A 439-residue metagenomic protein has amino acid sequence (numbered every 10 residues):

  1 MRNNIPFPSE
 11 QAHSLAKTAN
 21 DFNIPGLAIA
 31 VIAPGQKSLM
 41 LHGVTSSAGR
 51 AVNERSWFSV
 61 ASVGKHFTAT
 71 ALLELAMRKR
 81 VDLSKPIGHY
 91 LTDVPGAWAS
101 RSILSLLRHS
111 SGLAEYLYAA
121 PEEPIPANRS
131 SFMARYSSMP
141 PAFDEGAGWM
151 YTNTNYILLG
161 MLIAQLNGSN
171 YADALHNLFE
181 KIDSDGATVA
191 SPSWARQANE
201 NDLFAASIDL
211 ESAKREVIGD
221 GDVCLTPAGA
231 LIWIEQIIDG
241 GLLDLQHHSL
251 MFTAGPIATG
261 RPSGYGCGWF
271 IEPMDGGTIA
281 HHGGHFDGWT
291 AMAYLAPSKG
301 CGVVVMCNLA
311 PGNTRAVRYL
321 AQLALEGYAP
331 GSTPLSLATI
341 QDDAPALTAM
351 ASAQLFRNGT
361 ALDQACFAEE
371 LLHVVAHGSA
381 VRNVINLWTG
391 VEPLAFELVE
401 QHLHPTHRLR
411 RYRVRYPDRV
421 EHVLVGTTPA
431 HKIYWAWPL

Functional and structural regions predicted by a protein language model:
R2-V60, R80-K85, S138: Short, conserved catalytic-motif segment at the N-terminal edge
A12-L15, I29, G35, F58-L83 (+3 more regions): Active-site SXXK
F22, Q36-S46, A97-D287: Short, surface-exposed loop or secondary-structure junction motifs that flank catalytic or metal-binding residues
N23-G26, D287-W289, R419-E421: Short, small/polar residue-rich loop motifs at catalytic or cofactor-binding pockets
H282, M292-L309, E421-G426, I433-P438: Short, well-ordered beta-strand elements
N308-S379: Short, gly/Ser/Thr-rich active-site loops of penicillin-recognizing serine hydrolases
A361-P405: Short solvent-exposed beta->alpha transition segments
Q401-L439: Exposed beta-sheet edge and beta->alpha loop/turn motif
